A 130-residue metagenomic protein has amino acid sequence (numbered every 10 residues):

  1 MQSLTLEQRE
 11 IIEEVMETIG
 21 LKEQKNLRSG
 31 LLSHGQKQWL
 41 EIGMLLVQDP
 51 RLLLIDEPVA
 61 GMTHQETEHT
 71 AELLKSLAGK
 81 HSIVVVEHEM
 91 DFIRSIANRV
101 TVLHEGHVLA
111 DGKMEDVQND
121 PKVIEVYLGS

Functional and structural regions predicted by a protein language model:
M1-Q24, E72: Conserved ABC ATPase "signature" region
R28-L32: Conserved ABC ATPase signature
L53-E57: Catalytic Walker B motif of ABC-type/P-loop ATPase nucleotide-binding domains
T67-G79: Helical segment within the ABC ATPase nucleotide-binding domain
I93-S95: A short, surface-exposed alpha-helical micro-motif characterized by mixed small hydrophobic and charged/polar residues
D111-G112: ABC ATPase "signature
